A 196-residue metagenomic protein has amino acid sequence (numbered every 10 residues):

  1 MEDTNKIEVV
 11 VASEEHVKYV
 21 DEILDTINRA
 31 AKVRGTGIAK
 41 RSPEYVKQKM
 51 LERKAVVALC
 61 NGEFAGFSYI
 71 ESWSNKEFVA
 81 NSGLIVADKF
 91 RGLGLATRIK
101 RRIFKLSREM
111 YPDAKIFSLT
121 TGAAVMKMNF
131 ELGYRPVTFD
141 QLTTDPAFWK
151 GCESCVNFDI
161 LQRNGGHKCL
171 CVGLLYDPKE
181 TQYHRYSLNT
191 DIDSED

Functional and structural regions predicted by a protein language model:
M1-R41, V57-L59, Y183-Y186: Short amphipathic alpha-helix that is part of the acyltransferase structural core
M1-T4, R108-D113, F117-D196: Terminal substrate-recognition subdomain of acyl/acetyltransferases
V11-E14, V86, T120: Conserved residues at beta->alpha junctions
L24-D88: A conserved beta-strand-loop-helix scaffold within acyl/acetyltransferase catalytic domains
V46-K47, F104, M126: Short amphipathic alpha-helical segments and helix-helix/interface helices
V86, G92-S107, I116: Conserved acetyl-CoA-binding loop-helix of GNAT-fold acetyltransferases
